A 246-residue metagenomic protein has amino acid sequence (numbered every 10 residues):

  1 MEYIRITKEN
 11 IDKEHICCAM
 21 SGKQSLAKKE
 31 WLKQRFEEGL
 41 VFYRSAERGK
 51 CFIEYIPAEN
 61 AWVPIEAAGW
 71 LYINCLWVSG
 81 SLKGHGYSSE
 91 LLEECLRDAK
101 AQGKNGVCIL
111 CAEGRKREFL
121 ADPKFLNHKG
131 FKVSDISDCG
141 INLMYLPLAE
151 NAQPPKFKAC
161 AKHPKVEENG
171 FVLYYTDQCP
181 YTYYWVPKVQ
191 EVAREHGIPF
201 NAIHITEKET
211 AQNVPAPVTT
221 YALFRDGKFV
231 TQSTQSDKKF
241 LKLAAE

Functional and structural regions predicted by a protein language model:
M1-R48, C160-A161, N169, Y181 (+1 more regions): Short amphipathic alpha-helix that is part of the acyltransferase structural core
R44, R48-E59, Y72, W77: Conserved beta-strand in the GNAT
A61-I73, K83: A conserved beta-turn-beta hairpin within the catalytic core of GNAT-like acetyltransferases that forms part
V78, G84-K100: Conserved acetyl-CoA-binding loop-helix of GNAT-fold acetyltransferases
A99-R117: Conserved GNAT acetyl-CoA-binding A-motif
L110, N127-M144, V230-S233: Conserved catalytic-core motifs of GNAT/GCN5-like acyltransferases
D138-H163: C-terminal "cap" of GNAT-fold acetyltransferases
D226-E246: Non-catalytic, surface beta->alpha helical segment in thiol-disulfide oxidoreductase systems
